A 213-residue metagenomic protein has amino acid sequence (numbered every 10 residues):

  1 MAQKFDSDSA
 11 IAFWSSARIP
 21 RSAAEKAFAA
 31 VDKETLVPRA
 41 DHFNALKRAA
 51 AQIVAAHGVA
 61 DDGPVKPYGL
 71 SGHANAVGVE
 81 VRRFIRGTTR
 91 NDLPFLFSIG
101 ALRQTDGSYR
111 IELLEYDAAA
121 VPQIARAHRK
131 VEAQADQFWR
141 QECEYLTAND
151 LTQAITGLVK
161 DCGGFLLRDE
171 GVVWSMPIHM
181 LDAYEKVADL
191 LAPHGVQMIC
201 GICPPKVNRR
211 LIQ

Functional and structural regions predicted by a protein language model:
M1-A119, A125-A135: Charge-rich, low-complexity segments
A2, K26-R39, L46-K47, A51 (+3 more regions): Terminal interaction module
S98-Y184: Internal, hydrophobic cores of structured domains that mediate oligomerization or house catalytic pockets within large
